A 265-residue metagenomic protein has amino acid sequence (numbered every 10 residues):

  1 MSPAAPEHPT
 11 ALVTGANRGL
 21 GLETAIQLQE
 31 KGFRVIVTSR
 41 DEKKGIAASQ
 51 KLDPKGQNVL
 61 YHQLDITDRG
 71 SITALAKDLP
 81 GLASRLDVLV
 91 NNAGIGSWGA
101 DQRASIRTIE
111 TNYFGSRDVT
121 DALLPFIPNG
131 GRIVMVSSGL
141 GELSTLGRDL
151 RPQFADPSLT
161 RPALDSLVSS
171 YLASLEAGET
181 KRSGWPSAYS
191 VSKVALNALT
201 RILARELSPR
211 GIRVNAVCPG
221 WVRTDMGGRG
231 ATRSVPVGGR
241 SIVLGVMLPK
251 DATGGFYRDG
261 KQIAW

Functional and structural regions predicted by a protein language model:
S2-I36: Canonical Rossmann dinucleotide-binding motif of NAD(H)/NADP(H)-dependent dehydrogenases/reductases, specifically
T14, R85-G94, G130-S138, N215: Rossmann-fold scaffold of SDR-type NAD(P)-dependent oxidoreductases
K31-A47: Conserved glycine-rich Rossmann-like NAD(P)H-binding loop of the short-chain dehydrogenase/reductase
E42, Q63-A74, Q102, Y113: The beta1-alpha1 cofactor-binding region of Rossmann-like NAD(H)/NADP(H)-dependent oxidoreductases
Q57, D78-N91, S97, R213: A glycine-rich helix->loop->beta "capping" turn within Rossmann-like NAD(P)(H)-dependent oxidoreductase domains
T67, R107-G115, S192, R233 (+1 more regions): Glycine-rich NAD(P)-binding loop of the Rossmann-fold in SDR/ketoreductase-type enzymes
I95-Q102, I106, N129-S208: Catalytic loop of short-chain dehydrogenase/reductase
D118, V194, A216-P219, T224 (+1 more regions): C-terminal helical subdomain
